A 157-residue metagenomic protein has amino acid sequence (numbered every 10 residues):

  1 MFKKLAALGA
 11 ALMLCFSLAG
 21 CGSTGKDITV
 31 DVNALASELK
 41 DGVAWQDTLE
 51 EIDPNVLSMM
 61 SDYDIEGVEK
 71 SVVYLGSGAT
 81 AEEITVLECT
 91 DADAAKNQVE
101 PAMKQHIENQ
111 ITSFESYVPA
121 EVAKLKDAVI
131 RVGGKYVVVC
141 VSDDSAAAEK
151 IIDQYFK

Functional and structural regions predicted by a protein language model:
M1-G9: Bacterial N-terminal signal peptides that target proteins for export
F16-G20: C-terminal motif of bacterial Sec signal peptides marking the signal peptidase cleavage site
G22-G25: Bacterial signal peptide processing site
I28-T48: Post-signal peptide N-terminal segment of mature Sec-exported envelope proteins
V32-A36, I84, K96, E100-K104 (+2 more regions): Extracytoplasmic/secreted envelope proteins and their assembly/folding machinery, especially bacterial periplasmic
E50-A81, A94-A95, V99, L125-K126: Short, compositionally biased low-complexity segments enriched in polar/charged residues
G76, E88, A120-K157: A short, solvent-exposed beta-edge/loop patch
A94-G133: Short Gly/Thr-rich strand-loop-strand
